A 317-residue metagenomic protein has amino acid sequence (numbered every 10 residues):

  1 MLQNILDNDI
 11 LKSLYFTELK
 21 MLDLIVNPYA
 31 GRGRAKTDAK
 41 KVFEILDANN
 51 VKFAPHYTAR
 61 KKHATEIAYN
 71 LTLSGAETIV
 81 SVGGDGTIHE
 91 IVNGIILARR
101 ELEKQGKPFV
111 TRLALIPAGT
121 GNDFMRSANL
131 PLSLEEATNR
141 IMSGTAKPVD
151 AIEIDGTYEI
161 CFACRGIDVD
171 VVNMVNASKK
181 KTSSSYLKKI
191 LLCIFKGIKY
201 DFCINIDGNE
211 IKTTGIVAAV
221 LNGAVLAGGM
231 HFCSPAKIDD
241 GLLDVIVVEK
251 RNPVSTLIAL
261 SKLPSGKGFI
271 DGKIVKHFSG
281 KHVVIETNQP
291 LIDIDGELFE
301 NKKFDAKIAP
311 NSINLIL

Functional and structural regions predicted by a protein language model:
L2-I79, N209: ATP/NTP phosphate-donor binding region
P28, V82-G84, I116-A118: Glycine-rich beta-strand-to-loop/alpha-helix junction loops that act as flexible
N49, L73, I96-V217: Catalytic core of DAGKc-family lipid kinases
A64, G86-I91, D123: Short glycine/serine/threonine-rich phosphate/pyrophosphate-binding segments that cradle anionic phosphate groups
C164, D168, A219-C233, L298: Glycine-rich phosphate/pyrophosphate-binding beta-alpha loops
K179-S185, G229, S234-S255: Gly/Ser/Thr-rich active-site loops/lids in small-molecule metabolic enzymes that frequently grip phosphoryl groups
I206, K212, K237, V247-L317: ATP/nucleoside-binding phosphotransfer catalytic cores, i.e., glycine-rich phosphate-binding loops
